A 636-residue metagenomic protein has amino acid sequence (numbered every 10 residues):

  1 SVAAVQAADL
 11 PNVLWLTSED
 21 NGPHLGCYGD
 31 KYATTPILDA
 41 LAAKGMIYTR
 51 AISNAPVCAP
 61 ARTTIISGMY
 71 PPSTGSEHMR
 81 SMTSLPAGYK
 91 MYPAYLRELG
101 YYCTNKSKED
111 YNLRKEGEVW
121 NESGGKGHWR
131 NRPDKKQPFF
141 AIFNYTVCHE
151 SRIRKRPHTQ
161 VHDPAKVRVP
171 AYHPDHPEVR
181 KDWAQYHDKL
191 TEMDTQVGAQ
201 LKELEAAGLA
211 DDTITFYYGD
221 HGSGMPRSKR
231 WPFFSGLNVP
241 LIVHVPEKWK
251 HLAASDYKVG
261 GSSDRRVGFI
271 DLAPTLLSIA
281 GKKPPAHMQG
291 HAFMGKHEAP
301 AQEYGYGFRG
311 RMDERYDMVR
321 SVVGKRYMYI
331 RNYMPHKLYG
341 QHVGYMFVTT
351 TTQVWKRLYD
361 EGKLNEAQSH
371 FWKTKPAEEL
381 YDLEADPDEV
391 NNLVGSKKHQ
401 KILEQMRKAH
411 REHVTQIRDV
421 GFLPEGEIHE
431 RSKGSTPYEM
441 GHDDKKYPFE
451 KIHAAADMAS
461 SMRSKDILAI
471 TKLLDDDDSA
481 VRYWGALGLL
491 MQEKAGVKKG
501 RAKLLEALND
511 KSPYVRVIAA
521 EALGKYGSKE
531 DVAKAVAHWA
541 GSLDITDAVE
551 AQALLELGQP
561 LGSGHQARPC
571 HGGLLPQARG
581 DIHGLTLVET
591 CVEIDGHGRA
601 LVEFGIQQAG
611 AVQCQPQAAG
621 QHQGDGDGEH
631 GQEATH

Functional and structural regions predicted by a protein language model:
S1-W372, P387-K408: Formylglycine-dependent sulfatase
A8-P11, S18, I47, N238 (+5 more regions): Long, internal low-complexity/basic segments
L14, C103, T215-F216, S235 (+5 more regions): Residue-level marker of motif borders
K250-A254, S563, G572: Acidic Ser/Thr/Pro-rich low-complexity disordered segments that often serve as glycosylated linkers/stalks around
H565-G620, G626-H636: Short, strongly patterned local motifs
